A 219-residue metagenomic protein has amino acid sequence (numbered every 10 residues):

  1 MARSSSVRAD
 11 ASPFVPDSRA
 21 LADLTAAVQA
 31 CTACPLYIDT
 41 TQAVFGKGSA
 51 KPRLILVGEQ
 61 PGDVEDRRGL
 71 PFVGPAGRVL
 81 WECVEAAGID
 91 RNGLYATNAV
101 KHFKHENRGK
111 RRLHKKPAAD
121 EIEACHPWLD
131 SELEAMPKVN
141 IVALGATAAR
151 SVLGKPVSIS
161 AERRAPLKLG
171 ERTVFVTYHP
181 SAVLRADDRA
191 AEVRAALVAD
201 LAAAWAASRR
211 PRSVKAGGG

Functional and structural regions predicted by a protein language model:
A2-G219: A polyanion-binding, active-site-adjacent surface
